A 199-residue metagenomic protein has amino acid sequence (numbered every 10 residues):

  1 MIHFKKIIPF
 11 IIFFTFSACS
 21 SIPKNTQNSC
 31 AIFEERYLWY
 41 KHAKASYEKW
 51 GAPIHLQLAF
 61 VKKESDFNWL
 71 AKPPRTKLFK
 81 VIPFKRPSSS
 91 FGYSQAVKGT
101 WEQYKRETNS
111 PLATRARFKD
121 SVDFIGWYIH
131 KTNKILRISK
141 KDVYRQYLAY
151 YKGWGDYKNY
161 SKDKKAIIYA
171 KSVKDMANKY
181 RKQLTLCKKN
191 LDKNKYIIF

Functional and structural regions predicted by a protein language model:
H3-F10: Sec-dependent signal peptide recognition, specifically the positively charged N-region followed immediately by
F13-F14: Short, linear, compositionally biased motifs with a strong N-terminal bias
S17-A18: C-terminal motif of bacterial Sec signal peptides marking the signal peptidase cleavage site
S21-N194, I198-F199: Catalytic glycan-binding domains that act on GlcNAc-containing polysaccharides
